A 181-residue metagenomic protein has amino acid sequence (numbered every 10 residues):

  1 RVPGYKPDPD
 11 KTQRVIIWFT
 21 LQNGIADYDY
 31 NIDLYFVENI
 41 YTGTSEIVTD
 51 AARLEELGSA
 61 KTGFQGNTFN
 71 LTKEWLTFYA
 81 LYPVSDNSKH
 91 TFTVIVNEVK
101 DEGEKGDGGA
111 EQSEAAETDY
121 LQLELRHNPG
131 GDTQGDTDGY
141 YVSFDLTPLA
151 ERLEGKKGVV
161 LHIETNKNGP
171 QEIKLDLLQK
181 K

Functional and structural regions predicted by a protein language model:
R1-Y5: Short alpha-helix capping/helix-loop boundary micro-motifs
K6-D33: Flexible glycine-rich surface loops and low-complexity tracts that mediate binding to linear polymers
D8-Q13, H127-N168: Short, solvent-exposed, Trp/other aromatic-anchored flexible loops in extracytoplasmic proteins
W18-T20, Y79-L81, E124-R126, D145 (+1 more regions): Residue-level recognition of well-ordered beta-strand positions that form the cores of beta-sheet-rich folds across
T20-Y30, E151, I163-I173: Short acidic/polar inter-strand loop motif in beta-rich domains
G24-L81: Surface-exposed beta-loop interaction hotspot
F64-G131: Short helix-loop boundary/capping segments
L177-K181: Short beta-strand edge segments in extracellular beta-sheet folds
